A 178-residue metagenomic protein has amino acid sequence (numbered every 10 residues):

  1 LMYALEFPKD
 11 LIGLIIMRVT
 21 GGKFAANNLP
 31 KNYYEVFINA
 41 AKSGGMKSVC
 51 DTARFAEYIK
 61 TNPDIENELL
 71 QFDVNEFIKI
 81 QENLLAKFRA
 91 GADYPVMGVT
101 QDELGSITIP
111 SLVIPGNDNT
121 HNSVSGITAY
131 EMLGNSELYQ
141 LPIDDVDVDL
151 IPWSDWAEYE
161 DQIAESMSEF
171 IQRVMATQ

Functional and structural regions predicted by a protein language model:
L1, I127: Active-site phosphate/pyrophosphate- and oxyanion-stabilizing loops and adjacent acidic/basic residues in soluble
M2-E6, D10-K42: Flexible "cap/lid" loop of the alpha/beta hydrolase fold
E35-A41, C50-E68, K87-D93: Helix-loop "lid/cap" segments that line or gate small-molecule binding pockets
L69-V99: Hydrophobic, aromatic-rich cap/lid helix
I107, V113-P115: Short beta-strand/loop motif that positions the catalytic acidic residue of the alpha/beta-hydrolase fold
N117-N119, I143-D144: Acidic beta-to-alpha connecting loop that harbors the catalytic carboxylate
N119-G126: Conserved alpha/beta-hydrolase "acid-adjacent" motif
N135-Q178: Catalytic active-site module of serine/aspartate enzymes centered on a nucleophile-bearing elbow/loop
